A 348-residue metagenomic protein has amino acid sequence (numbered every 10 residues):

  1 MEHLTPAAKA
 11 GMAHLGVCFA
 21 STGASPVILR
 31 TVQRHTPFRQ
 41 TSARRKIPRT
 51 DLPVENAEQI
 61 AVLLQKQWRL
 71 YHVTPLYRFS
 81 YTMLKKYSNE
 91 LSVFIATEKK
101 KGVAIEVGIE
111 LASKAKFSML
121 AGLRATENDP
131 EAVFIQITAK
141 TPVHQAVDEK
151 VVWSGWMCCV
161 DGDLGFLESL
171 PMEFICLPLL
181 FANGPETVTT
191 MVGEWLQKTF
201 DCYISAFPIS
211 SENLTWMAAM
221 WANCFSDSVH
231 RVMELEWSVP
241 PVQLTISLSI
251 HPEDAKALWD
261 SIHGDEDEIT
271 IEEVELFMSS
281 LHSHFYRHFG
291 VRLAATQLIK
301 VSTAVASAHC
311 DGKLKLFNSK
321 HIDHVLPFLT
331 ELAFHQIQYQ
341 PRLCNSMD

Functional and structural regions predicted by a protein language model:
M1-L167, K313-D348: N-terminal low-complexity/intrinsically disordered pre-sequences and tails
R78-K85, D129-E131, C176, N183-T190 (+1 more regions): Intrinsic disorder
V107, S113, D129-I135, V151-W153 (+4 more regions): Core residues of folded domains in eukaryotic genome-function proteins
T138-W221: Internal, hydrophobic cores of structured domains that mediate oligomerization or house catalytic pockets within large
C176-G184, T215, I299-F317: Short glycine/threonine-rich beta-strand-turn micro-motifs
N183-E186, T190, E272, L316-S319 (+1 more regions): Ordered, soluble secondary-structure elements with a strong preference for glycine-centered loop motifs and nearby
D201-V301: Terminal interaction module
